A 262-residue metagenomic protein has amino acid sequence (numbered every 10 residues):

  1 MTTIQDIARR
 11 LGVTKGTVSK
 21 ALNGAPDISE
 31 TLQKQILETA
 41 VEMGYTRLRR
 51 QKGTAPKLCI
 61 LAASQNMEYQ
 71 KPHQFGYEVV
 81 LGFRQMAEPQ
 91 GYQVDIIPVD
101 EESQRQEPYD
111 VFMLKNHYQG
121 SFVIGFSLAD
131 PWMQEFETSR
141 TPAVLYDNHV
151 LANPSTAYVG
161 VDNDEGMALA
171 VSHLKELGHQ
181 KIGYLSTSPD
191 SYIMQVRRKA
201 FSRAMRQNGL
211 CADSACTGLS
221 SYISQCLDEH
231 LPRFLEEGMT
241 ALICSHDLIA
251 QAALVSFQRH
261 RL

Functional and structural regions predicted by a protein language model:
M1, R10, E42-M43, R47 (+4 more regions): Bacterial carbohydrate/catabolite-sensing allosteric modules
M1-A55: N-terminal helix-turn-helix DNA-binding module of bacterial transcription factors
L32, P72-F75, W132, I193-R197 (+1 more regions): Residues at alpha-helix caps and immediate loop-helix transition turns in enzyme cores, especially N- and C-cap
K34, T46-Y109: Amphipathic helical "hinge" segments at domain boundaries
D100-Q104, I124-A129, D247-L248: Short beta->alpha connector loops
Q104-Y118, Q225-G238: Short, well-structured alpha-helical segments in soluble
F112-M113, G120-W132, T138: Extended catalytic core of nucleotide-activated donor transferases of GT-like folds
